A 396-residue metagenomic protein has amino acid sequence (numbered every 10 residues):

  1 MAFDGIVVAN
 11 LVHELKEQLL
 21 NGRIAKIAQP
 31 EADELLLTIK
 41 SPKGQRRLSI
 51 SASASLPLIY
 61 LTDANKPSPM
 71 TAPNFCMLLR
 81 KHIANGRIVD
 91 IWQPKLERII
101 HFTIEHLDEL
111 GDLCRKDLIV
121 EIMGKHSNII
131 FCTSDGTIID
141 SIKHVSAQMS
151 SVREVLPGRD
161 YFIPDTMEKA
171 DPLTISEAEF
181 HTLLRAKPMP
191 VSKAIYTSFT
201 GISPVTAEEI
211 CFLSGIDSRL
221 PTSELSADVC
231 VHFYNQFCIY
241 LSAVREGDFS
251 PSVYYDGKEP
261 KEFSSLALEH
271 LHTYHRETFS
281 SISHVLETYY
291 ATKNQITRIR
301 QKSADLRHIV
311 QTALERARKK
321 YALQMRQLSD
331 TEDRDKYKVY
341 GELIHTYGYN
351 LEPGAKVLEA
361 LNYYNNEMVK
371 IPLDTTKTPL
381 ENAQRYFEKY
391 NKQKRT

Functional and structural regions predicted by a protein language model:
M1-T396: Extended, highly charged segments
